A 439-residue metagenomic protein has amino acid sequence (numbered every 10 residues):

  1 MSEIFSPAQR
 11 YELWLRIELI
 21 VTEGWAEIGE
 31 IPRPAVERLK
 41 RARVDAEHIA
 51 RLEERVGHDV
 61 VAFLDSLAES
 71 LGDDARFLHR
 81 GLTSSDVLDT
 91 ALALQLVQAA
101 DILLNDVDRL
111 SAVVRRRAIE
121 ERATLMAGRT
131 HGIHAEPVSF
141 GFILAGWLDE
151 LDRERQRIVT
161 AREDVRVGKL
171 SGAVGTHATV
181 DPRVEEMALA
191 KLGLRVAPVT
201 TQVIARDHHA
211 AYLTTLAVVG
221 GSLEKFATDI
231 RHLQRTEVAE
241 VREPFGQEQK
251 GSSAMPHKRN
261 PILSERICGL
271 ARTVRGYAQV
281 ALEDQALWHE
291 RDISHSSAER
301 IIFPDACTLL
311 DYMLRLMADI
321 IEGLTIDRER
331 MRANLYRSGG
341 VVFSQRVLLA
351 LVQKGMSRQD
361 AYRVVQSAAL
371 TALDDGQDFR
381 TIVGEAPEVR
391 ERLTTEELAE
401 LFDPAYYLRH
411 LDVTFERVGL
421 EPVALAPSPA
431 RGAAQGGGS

Functional and structural regions predicted by a protein language model:
M1-L13, I17, E37, R41 (+3 more regions): Glycine-rich cofactor/substrate-binding loops
M1-S171, H177, D181-M187, V196 (+4 more regions): A helix-coil-helix interface module used to build multimeric assemblies and to scaffold catalytic/cofactor sites
G24, S66, S70, V113 (+16 more regions): Generic, well-ordered alpha-helical scaffold segments in large soluble proteins
I31, V238-A239, S357, A434: Conserved hydrophobic residue
S84, T176, L189, V196-V203 (+4 more regions): A structural signal for small-residue-enriched, beta-sheet-centric alpha/beta enzyme cores and oligomeric scaffold folds
V97-D108, R115, A145-L148, D152 (+6 more regions): Short amphipathic alpha-helical segments with heptad-repeat character
F142, A210-V218, R346-K354: Short, well-ordered beta-strand elements within core beta-sheets of diverse protein domains
E185-A278: Acidic, glycine-rich loop-and-beta core segments that form the ion-binding/anion-interacting portion of active sites
